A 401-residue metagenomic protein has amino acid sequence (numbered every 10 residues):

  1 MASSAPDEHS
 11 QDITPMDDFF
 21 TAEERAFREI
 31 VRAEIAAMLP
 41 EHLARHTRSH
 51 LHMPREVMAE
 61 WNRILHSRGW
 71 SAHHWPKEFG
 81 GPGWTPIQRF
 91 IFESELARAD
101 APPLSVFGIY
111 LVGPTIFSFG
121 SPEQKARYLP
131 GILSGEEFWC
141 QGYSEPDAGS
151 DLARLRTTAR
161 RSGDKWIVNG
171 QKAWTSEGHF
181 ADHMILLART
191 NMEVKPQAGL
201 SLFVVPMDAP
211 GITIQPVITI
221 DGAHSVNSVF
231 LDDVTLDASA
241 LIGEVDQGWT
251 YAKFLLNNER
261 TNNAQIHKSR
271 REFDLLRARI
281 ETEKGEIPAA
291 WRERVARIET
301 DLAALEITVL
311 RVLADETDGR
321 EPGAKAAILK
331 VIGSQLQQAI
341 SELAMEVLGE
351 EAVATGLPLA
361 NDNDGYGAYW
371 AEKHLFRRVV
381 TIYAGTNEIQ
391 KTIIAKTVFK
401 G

Functional and structural regions predicted by a protein language model:
A2-V106, R127, G131-S134, N262 (+4 more regions): Amphipathic, small/basic residue-rich leader segments at the start of a protein or domain
D18-F20, I212-I307, V380, K396: Glycine-rich beta->alpha junctions and the first turn(s) of the following alpha-helix
L43-H52, G285, A289-R292, A303-N361: C-terminal helix-coil-helix/basic helical segment that borders enzyme active sites and/or dimer interfaces and provides
N62, H66-E136, E177-H183, L302 (+5 more regions): Internal helix-loop-helix
I87, I91-E95, L111, Y251-N258 (+2 more regions): Glycine-rich phosphate/cofactor-binding loops in nucleotide/flavin-utilizing enzymes
G135-Y143, L187: A short, Trp-centered hydrophobic/proline-enriched beta-strand micro-motif
T157-R160: A structural signal for short hydrophobic beta-strand segments in well-ordered beta-sheet cores
K165, N169-Q215: A short core secondary-structure module
